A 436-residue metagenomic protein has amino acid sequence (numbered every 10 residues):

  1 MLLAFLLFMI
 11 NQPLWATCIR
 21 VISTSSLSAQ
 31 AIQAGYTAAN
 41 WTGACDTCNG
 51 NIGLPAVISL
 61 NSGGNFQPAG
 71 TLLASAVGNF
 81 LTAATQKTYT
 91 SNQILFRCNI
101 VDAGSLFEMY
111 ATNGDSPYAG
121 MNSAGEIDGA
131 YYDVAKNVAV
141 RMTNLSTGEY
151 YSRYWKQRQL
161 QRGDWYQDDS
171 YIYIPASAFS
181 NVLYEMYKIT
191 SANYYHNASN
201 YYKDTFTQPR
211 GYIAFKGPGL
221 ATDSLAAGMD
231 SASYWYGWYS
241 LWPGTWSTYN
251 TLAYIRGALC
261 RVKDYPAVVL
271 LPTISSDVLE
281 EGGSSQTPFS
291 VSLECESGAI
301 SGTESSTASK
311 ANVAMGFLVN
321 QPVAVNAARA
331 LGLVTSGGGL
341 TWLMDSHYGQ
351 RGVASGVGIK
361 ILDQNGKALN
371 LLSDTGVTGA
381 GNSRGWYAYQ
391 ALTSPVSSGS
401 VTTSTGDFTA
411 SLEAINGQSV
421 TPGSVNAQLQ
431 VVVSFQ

Functional and structural regions predicted by a protein language model:
L2-I10: Bacterial N-terminal signal peptides
I10-A16: Sec/Tat signal peptide C-region and signal peptidase I cleavage site
T17-V278, G283, P288, G298: N-terminal export/ancillary region detector
S276-E280, S285-G352: Flexible, solvent-exposed loop/hinge segments and secondary-structure transition points
G283-F289, T405, T421-A427: Short, solvent-exposed loop/turn segments enriched in Ser/Thr/Gly
L293-C295, S404-G417: Short edge beta-strand/strand-turn motifs with a hydrophobic/aromatic core and a Ser/Thr and/or Pro "cap." The feature
I300, N416-S424: Short glycine/proline/serine/threonine-rich loop/turn segments at secondary-structure transition edges
K360-P395: Outer membrane beta-barrel transmembrane domains
